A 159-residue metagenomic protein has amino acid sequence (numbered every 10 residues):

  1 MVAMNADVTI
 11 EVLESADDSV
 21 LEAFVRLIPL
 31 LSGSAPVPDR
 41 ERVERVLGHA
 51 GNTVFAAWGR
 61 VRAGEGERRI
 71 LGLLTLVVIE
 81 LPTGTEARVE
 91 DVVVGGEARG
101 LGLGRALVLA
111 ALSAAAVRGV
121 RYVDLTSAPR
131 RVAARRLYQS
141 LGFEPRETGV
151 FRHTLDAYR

Functional and structural regions predicted by a protein language model:
M1-D18, D156-R159: Conserved N-terminal entry element of GNAT/NAT acetyltransferase domains
V25-V37: Helix-loop element at the rim of GNAT/NAT acetyltransferase active sites that forms part of the acceptor-substrate
R45-G59, R88: A short helix-loop-beta-strand connector motif used in the catalytic cores of GNAT acetyltransferases and, in some
A56, G66-V78, R88, V93: Conserved beta-strand in the GNAT
I79-V89, R99, R146: A conserved beta-turn-beta hairpin within the catalytic core of GNAT-like acetyltransferases that forms part
V94, G100-S113, R136-S140: Conserved acetyl-CoA-binding loop-helix of GNAT-fold acetyltransferases
R105, P129-E147, R152-H153: Conserved active-site alpha-helix within GNAT-family acetyltransferase domains
A115-S127: Conserved GNAT acetyl-CoA-binding A-motif
